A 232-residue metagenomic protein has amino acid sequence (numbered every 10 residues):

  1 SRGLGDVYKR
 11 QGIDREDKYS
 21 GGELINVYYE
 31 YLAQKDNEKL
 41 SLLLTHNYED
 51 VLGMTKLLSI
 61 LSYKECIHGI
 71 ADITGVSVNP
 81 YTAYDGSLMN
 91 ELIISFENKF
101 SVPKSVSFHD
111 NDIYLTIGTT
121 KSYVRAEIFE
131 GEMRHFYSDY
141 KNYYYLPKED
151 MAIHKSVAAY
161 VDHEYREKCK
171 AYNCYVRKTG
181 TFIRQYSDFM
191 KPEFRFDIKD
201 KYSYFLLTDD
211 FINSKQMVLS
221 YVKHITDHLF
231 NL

Functional and structural regions predicted by a protein language model:
G3-Y8: Short, small-residue-biased leader/transition segments that mark boundaries at the very start of proteins
K9-A71: Acidic, Mg2+-coordinating catalytic module of metal-dependent nucleases/exonucleases that use a two-metal-ion mechanism
K18, V51, P147, M151 (+6 more regions): Low-complexity, intrinsically disordered regions enriched in charged/polar residues
D36-L40, I94-F96, F100-K104, K215 (+1 more regions): Short, structured coil/loop segments at alpha-helix boundaries
A71-I198: Polyanion-binding interface signature
Y175-L232: Non-catalytic C-terminal interaction regions
